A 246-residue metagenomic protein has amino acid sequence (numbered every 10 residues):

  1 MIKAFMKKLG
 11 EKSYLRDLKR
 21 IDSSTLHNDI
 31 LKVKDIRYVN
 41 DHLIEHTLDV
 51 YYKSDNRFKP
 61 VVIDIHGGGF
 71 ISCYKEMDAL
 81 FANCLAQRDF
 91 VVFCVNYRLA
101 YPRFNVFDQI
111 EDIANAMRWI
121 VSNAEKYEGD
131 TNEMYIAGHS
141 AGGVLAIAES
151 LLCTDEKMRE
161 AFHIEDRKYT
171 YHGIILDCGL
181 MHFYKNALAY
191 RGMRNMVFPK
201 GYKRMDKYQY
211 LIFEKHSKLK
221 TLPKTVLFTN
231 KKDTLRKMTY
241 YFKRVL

Functional and structural regions predicted by a protein language model:
M1-L246: Alpha/beta-hydrolase superfamily serine-hydrolase fold, recognizing
